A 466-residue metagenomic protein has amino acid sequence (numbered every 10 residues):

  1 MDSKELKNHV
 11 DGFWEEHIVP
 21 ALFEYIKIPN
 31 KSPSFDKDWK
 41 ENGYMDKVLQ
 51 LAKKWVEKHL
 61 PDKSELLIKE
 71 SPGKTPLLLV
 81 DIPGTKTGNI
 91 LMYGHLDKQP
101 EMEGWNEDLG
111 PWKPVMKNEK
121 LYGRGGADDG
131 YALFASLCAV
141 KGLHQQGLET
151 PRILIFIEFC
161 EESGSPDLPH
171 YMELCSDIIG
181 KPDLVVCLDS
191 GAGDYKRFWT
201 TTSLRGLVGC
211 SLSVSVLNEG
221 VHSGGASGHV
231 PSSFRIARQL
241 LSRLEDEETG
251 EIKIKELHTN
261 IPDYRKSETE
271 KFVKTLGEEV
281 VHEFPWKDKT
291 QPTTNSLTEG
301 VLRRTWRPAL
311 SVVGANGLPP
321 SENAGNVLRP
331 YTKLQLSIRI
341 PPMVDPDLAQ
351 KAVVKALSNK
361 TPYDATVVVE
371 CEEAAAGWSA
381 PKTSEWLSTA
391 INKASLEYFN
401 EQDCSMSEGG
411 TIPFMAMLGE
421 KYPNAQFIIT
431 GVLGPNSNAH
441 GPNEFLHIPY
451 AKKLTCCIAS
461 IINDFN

Functional and structural regions predicted by a protein language model:
D2-G104, Y331, L348: N-terminal helical capping/dimerization or prosegment-like subdomains of hydrolases acting on amide or phosphate bonds
T87-I157, K453: Active-site metal-coordination/substrate-binding segment of hydrolases, especially metallo-dependent peptidases
L96-K98, K120, F156-S165, L188-G193 (+3 more regions): Acidic, glycine-rich active-site loops and adjacent beta-strand->loop/helix elements that engage anionic groups
A127-S203: Acidic/histidine-rich catalytic neighborhood of metal-dependent amide-processing enzymes
I178, G193, T202, G209 (+3 more regions): Acidic-enriched catalytic cores of C-N bond-cleaving enzymes acting on peptides and small amides
F198-T202, S321-N326: Short beta-strand/turn micro-motifs at beta-sheet edges
S213-S215, G220-H222, A237, W306 (+4 more regions): Zn-dependent metallopeptidase/amidohydrolase metal-coordination segment
I338-P342, V368-S384, E408: A short beta-alpha structural unit
